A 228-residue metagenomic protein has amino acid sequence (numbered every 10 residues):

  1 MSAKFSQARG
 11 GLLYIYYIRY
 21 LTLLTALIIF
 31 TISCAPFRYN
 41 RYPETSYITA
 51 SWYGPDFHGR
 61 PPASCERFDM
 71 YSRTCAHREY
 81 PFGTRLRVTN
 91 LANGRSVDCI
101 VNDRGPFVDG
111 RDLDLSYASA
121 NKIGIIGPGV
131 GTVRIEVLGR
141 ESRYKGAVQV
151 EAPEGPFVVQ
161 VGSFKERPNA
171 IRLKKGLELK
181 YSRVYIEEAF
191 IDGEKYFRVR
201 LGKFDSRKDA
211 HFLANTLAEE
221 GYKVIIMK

Functional and structural regions predicted by a protein language model:
M1-I32: Sec-dependent bacterial lipoprotein signal peptides
I28-T49: Bacterial Sec signal peptide processing site at the extreme N-terminus
Y39-R41, V148-E151, F190: Short boundary motifs at domain starts and secondary-structure transition points
Y47, D56-E154, G176-L179: Exported/periplasmic cell-wall-interacting domains
G155-V161: Short glycine-/aliphatic-rich beta-strand segments at the starts of folded cytosolic domains
K165-K228: Extracytoplasmic
